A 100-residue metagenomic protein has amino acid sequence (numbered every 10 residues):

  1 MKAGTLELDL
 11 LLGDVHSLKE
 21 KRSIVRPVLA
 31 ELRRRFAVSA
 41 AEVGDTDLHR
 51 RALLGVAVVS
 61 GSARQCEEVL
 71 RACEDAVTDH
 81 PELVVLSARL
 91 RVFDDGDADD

Functional and structural regions predicted by a protein language model:
M1, D45-D47, D79: Sterically constrained small-residue positions within well-ordered secondary structures of folded domains
M1-S39: N-terminal first-folded block
K2-G4, A52, V84: A generic structural signal for well-ordered coil/turn residues at beta-strand boundaries that shape enzyme active-site
L6-L10, L54-V56, A88-L90: A structural signal for short, well-ordered beta-strand segments
L11, A37, G61, D75-A76: A structural boundary/capping signal
V38-G44, L86-S87: A short linear hydrophobic-aromatic micro-motif
A41-S62, D94: Short, charge-patterned binding micro-sites
S62-D100: C-terminal structural segments of small proteins and small subunits
